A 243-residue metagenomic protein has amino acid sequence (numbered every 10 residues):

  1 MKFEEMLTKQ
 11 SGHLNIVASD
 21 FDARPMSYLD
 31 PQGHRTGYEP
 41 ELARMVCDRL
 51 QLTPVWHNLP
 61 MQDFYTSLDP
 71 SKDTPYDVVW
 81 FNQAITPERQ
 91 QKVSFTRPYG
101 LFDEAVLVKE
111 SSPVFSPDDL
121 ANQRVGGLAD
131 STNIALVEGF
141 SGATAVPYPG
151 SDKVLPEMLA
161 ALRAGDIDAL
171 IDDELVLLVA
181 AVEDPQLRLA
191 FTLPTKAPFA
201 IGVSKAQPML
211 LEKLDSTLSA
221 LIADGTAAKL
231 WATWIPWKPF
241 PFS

Functional and structural regions predicted by a protein language model:
M1-E4, G37-R49, S111, D118-R124 (+2 more regions): Extended ligand-binding regions for polar small-molecule ligands
M1-N82, S151: Extracytoplasmic small-molecule ligand-binding "clamshell" domains of the periplasmic binding protein/Venus flytrap
S19-F21, Q32-R49, Q83, A105-K153 (+2 more regions): Bilobed "Venus flytrap"/periplasmic-binding protein-like clamshell domains and structurally analogous long
D20-F21, G100-V108, L178-S219, P236-S243: Periplasmic-binding protein-like
R24-L29, E88-Q90, P198-A200: A short acidic, helix-capping loop that chelates divalent metal ions and anchors anionic groups
R44, T53-D119, R188, L193: Acidic, polar ligand-binding/catalytic clefts
M45-R49, T53, S67, S71 (+8 more regions): Structured segments of extracytoplasmic/periplasmic soluble domains in secreted or envelope-associated proteins
Y65-T66, N82-Q91, L136-G139, R163-T195: A ligand-binding cleft/hinge motif common to bilobed small-molecule-binding domains
